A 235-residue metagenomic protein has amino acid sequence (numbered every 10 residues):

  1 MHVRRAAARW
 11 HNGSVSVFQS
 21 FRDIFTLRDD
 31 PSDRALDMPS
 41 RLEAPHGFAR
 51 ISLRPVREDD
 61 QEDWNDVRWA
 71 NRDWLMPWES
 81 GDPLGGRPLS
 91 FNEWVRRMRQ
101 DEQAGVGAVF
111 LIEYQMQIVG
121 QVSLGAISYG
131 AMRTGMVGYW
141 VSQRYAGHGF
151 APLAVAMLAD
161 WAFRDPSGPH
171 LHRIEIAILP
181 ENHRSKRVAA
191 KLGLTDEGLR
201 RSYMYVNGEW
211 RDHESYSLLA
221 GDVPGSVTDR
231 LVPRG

Functional and structural regions predicted by a protein language model:
H2-D63, V67-W74, V109-G235: Acyl-donor (CoA/ACP) binding surface of acyl/acetyltransferases
V56, V67, P83-S90, A104: Generic, well-ordered alpha-helical segments
M76-R96: Conserved GNAT-fold acetyl-CoA-binding loop/helix
P83-G85, R96-L111: A short helix-loop-beta-strand connector motif used in the catalytic cores of GNAT acetyltransferases and, in some
